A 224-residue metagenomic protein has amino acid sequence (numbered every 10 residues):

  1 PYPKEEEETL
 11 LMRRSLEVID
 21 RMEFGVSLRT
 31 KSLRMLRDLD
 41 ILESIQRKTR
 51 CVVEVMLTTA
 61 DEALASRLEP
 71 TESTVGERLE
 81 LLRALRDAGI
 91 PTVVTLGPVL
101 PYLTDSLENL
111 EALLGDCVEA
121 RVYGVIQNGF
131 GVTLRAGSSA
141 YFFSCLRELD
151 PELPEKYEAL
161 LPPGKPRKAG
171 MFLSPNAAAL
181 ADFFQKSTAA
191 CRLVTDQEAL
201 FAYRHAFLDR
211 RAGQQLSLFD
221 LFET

Functional and structural regions predicted by a protein language model:
P1-L160: Conserved AdoMet/S-adenosylmethionine-binding subsite of the radical SAM
E108-T224: Auxiliary Fe-S-binding modules of radical SAM enzymes
